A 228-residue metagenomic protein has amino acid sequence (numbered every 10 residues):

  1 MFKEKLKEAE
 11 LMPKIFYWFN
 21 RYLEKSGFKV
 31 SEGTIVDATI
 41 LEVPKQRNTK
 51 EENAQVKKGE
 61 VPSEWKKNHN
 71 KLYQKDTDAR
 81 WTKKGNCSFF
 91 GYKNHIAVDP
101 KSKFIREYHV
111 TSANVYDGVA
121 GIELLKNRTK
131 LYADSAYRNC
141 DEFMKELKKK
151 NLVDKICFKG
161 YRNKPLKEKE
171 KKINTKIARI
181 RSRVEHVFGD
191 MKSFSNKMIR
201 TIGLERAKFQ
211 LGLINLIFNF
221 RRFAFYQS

Functional and structural regions predicted by a protein language model:
M1-K148: Polybasic low-complexity intrinsically disordered regions
K3-L6, M191, I217-F220: Generic structural signal for hydrophobic core residues of well-folded globular domains
M12, K25-E32, S193, K197-R200 (+1 more regions): Intrinsically disordered or highly flexible coil/loop and linker segments, enriched in small and charged/polar residues
W18, S112, I202-A207, Q227-S228: Short alpha-helical "patches" and their helix-cap loops
A38, H186, I214-F218: Short, residue-level hotspots on alpha-helical faces of the histone-fold and other alpha-helical interaction modules
K126-K130, S135-F209: Helix-centered, glycine/charged polyanion-binding patches within enzymatic domains that contact phosphate-containing
A207, I214-S228: Charge-patterned, long linear interaction tracts outside catalytic cores
